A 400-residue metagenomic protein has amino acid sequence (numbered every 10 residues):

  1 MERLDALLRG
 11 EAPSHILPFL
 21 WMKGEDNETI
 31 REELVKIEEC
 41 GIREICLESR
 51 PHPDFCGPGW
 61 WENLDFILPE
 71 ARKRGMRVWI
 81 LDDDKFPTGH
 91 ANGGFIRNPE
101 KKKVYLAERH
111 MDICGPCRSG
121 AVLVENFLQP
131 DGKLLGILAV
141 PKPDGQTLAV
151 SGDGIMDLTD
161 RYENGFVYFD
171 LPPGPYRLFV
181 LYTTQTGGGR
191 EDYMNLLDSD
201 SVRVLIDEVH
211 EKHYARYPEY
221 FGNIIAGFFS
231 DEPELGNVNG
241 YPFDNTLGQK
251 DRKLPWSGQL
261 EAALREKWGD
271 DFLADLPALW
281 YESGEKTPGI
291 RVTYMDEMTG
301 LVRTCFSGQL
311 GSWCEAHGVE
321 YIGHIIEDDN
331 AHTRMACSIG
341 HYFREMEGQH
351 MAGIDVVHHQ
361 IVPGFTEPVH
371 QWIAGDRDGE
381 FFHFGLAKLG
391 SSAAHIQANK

Functional and structural regions predicted by a protein language model:
M1-G10, H15, T29-C40, E44 (+3 more regions): Mature extracytoplasmic enzyme cores
I16-E28: Active-site mouth loops of central-metabolism enzymes
K23, E48-W61, M295-G300, E327-H332: Conserved short loop/turn motifs at secondary-structure junctions
V35, Q309-E315, V319-I322, S338-I361 (+1 more regions): Catalytic-core region of carbohydrate-active enzymes that cleave or remodel glycosidic bonds
S49-P51, T186-G189, A393-K400: Active-site clefts of carbohydrate-active enzymes
P87-E100, P233-W256, E315, V319-P363: Substrate-binding cleft/loops of secretory-pathway carbohydrate-active enzymes
E211-Y220, E297-I325: Conserved, well-ordered alpha-helix/loop/beta-strand core segments that scaffold catalytic motifs
